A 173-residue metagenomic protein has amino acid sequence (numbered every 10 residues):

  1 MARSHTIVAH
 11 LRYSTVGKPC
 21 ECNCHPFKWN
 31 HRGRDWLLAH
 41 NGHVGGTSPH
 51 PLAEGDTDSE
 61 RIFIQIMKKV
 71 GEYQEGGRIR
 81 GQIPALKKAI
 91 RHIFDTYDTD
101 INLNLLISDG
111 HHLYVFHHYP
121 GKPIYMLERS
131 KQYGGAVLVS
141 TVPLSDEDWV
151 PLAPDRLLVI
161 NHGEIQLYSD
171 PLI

Functional and structural regions predicted by a protein language model:
M1-I173: N-terminal segments that mediate ammonia production and transfer in glutamine-dependent amidotransferase systems
